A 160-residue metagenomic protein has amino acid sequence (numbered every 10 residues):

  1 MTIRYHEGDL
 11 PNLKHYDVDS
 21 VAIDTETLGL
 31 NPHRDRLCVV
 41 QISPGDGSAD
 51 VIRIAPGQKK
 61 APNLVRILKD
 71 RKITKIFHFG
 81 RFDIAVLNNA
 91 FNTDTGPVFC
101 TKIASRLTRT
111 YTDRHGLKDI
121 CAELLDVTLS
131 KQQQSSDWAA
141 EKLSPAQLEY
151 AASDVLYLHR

Functional and structural regions predicted by a protein language model:
M1-V21, T25: N-terminal accessory regions of nucleic-acid-interacting proteins
V21-E26, C100, D154: Short acidic catalytic loops
A22, I73-G80: Acidic beta-strand-to-loop metal/phosphate-binding motif
N31, R81-F91: Short active-site loop/helix that positions an aromatic residue
P32-G47: A short alpha/beta connector and helix-capping loop motif
G47-K75: Nucleic-acid-processing active sites and adjacent nucleic-acid-binding tracks, predominantly divalent metal-dependent
V98-V127, K142, Q147: Short alpha-helix plus adjacent loop in nuclease-associated cores
L129-R160: Acidic, Mg2+-coordinating catalytic module of metal-dependent nucleases/exonucleases that use a two-metal-ion mechanism
